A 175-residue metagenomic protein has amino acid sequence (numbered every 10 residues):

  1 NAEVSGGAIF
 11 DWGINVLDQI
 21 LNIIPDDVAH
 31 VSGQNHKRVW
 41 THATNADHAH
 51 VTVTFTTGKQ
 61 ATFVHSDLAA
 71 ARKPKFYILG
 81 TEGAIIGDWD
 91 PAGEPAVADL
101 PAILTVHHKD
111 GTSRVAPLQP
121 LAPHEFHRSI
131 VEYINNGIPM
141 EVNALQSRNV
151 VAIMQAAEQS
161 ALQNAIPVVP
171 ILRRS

Functional and structural regions predicted by a protein language model:
N1-H42, N164: Predominantly a Rossmann-like dinucleotide-binding segment in NAD(P)-dependent oxidoreductases
S5-A8, R114-L118, N136-E141: Active-site rim elements
W12-N15, A122, L145-N149: A generic structural signal for residues located within well-ordered alpha-helices of large catalytic or ligand-binding
V16-L17, P101, P123-V131, M154: A general structural signal for well-ordered alpha-helical segments in protein cores
I23-D26, T81-I85, A157-A161: Phosphate/oxyanion-binding loops and surfaces in catalytic or ligand/nucleic-acid-binding neighborhoods
K37, T41-A46, T56-F126, N143 (+1 more regions): NAD(P)-dinucleotide binding in Rossmann-like oxidoreductases
V51-V53: Short beta-strand scaffold segments in enzyme catalytic cores
T56, V131-S175: C-terminal helix-rich "cap/oligomerization" subdomain common to oxidoreductases
